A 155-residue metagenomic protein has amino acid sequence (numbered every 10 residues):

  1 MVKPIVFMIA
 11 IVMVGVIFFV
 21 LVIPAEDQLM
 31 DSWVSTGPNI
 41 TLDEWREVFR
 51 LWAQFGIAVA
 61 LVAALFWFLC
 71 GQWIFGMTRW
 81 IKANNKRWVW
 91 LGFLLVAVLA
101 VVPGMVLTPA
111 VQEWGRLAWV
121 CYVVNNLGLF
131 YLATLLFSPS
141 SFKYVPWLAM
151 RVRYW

Functional and structural regions predicted by a protein language model:
M1-I5, E44, V48-A53, K82 (+2 more regions): Hydrophobic, aromatic-rich alpha-helical transmembrane segments and their membrane-interface anchor motifs
M1-V14, G76-G92: Alpha-helical transmembrane segments and their helix-start/interface "positive-inside/aromatic belt" motifs in integral
M1-V62: N-terminal signal-anchor transmembrane alpha-helix
F7-M8, V106-W155: Alpha-helical membrane-associated segments of multi-pass integral membrane proteins
V14-F19, V62-F66, V96-A100, N125-A133: Alpha-helical transmembrane segments of multipass membrane proteins
F19-M30, F66, C70-F75, T108 (+1 more regions): Membrane-water interface at transmembrane helix exits
Q54-R79: Canonical alpha-helical transmembrane segments
W80-G115: Hydrophobic alpha-helical transmembrane segments of integral membrane proteins
